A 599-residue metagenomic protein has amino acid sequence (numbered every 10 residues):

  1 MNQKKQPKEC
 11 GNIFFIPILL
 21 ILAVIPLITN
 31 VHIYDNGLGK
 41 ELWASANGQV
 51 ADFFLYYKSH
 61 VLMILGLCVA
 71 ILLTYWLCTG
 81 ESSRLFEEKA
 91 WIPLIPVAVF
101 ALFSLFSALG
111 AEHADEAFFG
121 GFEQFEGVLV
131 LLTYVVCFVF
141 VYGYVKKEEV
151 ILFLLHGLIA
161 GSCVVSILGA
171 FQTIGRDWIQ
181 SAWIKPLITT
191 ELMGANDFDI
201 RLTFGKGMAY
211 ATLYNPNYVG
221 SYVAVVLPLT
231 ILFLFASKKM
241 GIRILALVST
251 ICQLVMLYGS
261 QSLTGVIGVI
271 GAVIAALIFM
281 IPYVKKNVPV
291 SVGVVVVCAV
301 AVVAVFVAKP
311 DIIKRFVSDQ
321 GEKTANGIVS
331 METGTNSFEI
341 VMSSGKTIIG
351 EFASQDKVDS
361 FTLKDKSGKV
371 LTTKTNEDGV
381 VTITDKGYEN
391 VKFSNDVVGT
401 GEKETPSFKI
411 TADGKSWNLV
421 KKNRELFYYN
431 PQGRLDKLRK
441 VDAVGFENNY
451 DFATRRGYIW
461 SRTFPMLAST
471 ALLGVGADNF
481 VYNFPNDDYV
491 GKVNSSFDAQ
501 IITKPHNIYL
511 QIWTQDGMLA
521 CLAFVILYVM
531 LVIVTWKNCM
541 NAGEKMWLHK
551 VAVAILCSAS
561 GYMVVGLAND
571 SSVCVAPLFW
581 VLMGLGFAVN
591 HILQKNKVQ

Functional and structural regions predicted by a protein language model:
N2-V31, H60-L77, L94-A111, G127-E402 (+4 more regions): Alpha-helical transmembrane segments of multi-pass inner-membrane proteins
T29-G37, N47-Y57, T79-L85: Short, hydrophobic transmembrane alpha-helix segments
H32-S45, W178-T190, G474, F484: Interfacial/capping segments of alpha-helical transmembrane domains
G37-Y56, A111-A117, A195-T212, Y458 (+1 more regions): Juxtamembrane membrane-water interface segments that cap and precede transmembrane helices
L72-E88, L105-F119, K595: Transmembrane alpha-helix boundary signature
A117-V128: Non-cytosolic membrane-interface motifs at loop->transmembrane helix junctions
D177, N215, I348, A353-K357 (+4 more regions): TM-adjacent membrane-interface loops and short helices in multi-pass inner/ER membrane proteins
D378-D451, M466: Long, low-complexity, polar/charged, intrinsically disordered or flexibly structured peripheral segments
